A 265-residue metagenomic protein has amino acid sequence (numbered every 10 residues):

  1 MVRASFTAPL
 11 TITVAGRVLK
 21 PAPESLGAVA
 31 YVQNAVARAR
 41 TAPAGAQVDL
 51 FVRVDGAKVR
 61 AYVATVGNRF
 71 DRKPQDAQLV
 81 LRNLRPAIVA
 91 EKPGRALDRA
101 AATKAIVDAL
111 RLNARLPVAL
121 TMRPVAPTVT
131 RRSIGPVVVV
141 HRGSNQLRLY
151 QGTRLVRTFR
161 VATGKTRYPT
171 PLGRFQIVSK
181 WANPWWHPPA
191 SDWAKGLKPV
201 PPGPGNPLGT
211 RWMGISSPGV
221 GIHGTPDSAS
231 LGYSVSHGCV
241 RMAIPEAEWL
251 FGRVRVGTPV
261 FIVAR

Functional and structural regions predicted by a protein language model:
M1-V138, N145: Short glycine/threonine-rich beta-strand-turn micro-motifs
R3, A64-D71, V107-R115, G152 (+5 more regions): Sec-exported extracytoplasmic/periplasmic mature domains
V14-V18, S25, K92, P124 (+6 more regions): A mature extracytoplasmic/lumenal domain signature
A61, L172, A190-R265: Exported/periplasmic cell-wall-interacting domains
E91, T103, V107, A162 (+3 more regions): Structured core of small recognition/catalytic domains
T128-R167: A structural motif detector for short, solvent-exposed N-terminal "entry" segments of globular domains
S144-L147, L155, K165-Y168, W181-W185 (+3 more regions): Solvent-exposed loop/turn segments at secondary-structure junctions within structured extracellular/periplasmic domains
